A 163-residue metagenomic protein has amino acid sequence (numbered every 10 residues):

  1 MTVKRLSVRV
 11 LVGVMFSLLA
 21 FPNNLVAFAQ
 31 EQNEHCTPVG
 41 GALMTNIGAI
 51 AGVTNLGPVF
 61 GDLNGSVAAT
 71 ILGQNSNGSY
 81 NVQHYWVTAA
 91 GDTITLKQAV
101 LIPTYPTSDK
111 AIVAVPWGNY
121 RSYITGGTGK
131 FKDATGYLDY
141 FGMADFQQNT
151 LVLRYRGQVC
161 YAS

Functional and structural regions predicted by a protein language model:
M1-L6: N-terminal secretory signal peptides that target proteins for export/translocation
L11-N23: Bacterial N-terminal signal peptides
F28-S163: Beta-strand-enriched cores of mature, soluble protein domains
